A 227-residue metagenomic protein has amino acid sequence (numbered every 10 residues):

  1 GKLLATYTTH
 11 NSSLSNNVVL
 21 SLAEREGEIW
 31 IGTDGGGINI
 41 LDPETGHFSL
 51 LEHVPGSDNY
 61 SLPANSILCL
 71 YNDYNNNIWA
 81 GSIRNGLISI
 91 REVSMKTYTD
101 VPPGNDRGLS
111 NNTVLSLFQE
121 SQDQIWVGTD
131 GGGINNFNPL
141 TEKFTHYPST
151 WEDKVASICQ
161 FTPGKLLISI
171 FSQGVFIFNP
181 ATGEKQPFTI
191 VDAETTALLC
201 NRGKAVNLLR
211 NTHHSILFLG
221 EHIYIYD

Functional and structural regions predicted by a protein language model:
G1-D227: Carboxylate-rich, polar loop motifs that coordinate divalent cations or form catalytic acidic clusters
